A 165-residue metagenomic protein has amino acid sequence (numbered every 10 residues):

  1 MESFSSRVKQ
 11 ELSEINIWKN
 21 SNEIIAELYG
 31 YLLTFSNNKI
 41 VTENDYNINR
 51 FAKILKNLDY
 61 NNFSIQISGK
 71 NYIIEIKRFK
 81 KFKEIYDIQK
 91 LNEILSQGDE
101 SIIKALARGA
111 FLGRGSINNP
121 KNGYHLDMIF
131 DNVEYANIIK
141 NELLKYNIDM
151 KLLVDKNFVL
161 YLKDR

Functional and structural regions predicted by a protein language model:
M1-D59, Q66, I94-E142, Y146: Intein-associated homing endonuclease modules of the LAGLIDADG/DOD-type, together with closely related HINT-family
N38, N62, I74, K80-K83 (+1 more regions): Generic low-polarity alpha-helical segments
S64-Q66, L153: Interdomain boundary/hinge elements
S68-E84, K156-R165: A generic structural motif
F82-L95, E142: Extended Gly/Ser/Thr-rich low-complexity repeat segments, especially those forming or decorating extracellular
N122-L126, I148-L160: Short, surface-exposed recognition loops or helix-turn segments adjacent to catalytic cores
